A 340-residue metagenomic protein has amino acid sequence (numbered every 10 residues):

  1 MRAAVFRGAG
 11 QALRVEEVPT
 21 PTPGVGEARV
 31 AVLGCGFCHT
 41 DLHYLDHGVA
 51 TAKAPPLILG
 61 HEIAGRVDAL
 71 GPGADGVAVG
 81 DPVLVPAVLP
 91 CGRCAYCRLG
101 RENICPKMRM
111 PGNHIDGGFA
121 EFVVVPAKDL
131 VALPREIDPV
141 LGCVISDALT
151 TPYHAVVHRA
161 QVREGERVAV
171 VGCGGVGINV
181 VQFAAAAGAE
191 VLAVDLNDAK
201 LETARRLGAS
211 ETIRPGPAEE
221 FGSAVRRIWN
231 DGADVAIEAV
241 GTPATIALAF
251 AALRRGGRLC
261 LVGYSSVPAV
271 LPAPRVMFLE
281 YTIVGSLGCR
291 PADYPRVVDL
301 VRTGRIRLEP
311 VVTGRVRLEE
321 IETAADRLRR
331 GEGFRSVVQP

Functional and structural regions predicted by a protein language model:
P21-C35, G48-A95, P134-I137: Glycine-rich beta-strand-centered segment in the early N-terminal region that forms part of a ligand/cofactor-binding
C91-V171: NAD(P)H dinucleotide-binding glycine-rich loop of Rossmann-like/cofactor-binding domains, especially the beta1-alpha1
R135-A218, S223-A224: Mid-domain Rossmann-like dinucleotide-binding core that forms the NAD(H)/NADP(H) cofactor-binding site
D198, A247, A251, P291-P340: C-terminal hydrophobic helical "lid"/dimerization subdomain of Rossmann-like NAD(P)H-dependent oxidoreductases
G222-A233: A short acidic, Gly/Pro-enriched loop at the edge of an enzyme's catalytic core that lines a small-molecule cofactor
V240-R305, P340: Glycine-rich phosphate-binding loop and adjacent beta-alpha segment of Rossmann(oid) nucleotide-cofactor-binding
